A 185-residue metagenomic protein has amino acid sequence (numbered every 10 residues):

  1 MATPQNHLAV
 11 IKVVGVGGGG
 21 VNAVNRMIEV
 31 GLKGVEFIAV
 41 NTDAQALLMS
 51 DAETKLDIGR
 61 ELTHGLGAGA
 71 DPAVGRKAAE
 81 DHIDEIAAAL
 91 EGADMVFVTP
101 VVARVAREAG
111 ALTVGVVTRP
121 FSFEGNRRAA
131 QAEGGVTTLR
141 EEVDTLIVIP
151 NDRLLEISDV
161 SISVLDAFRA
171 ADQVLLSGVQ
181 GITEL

Functional and structural regions predicted by a protein language model:
M1-L185: Tubulin/FtsZ superfamily GTPase core signature
